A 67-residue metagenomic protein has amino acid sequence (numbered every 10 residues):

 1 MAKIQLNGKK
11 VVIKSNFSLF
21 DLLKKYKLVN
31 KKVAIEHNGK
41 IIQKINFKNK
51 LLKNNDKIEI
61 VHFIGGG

Functional and structural regions predicted by a protein language model:
M1-K9: Eukaryote-biased recognition of intrinsically disordered, low-complexity regulatory segments
S18-K27: Short amphipathic, charge-patterned alpha-helical segments
K27-N38: Short, basic/aromatic beta-hairpin or loop at an interaction surface
E36-N49: Short acidic beta-strand-loop surface patches of small beta-rich interaction domains
N55-I58: Loop/turn positions that initiate beta-strands
